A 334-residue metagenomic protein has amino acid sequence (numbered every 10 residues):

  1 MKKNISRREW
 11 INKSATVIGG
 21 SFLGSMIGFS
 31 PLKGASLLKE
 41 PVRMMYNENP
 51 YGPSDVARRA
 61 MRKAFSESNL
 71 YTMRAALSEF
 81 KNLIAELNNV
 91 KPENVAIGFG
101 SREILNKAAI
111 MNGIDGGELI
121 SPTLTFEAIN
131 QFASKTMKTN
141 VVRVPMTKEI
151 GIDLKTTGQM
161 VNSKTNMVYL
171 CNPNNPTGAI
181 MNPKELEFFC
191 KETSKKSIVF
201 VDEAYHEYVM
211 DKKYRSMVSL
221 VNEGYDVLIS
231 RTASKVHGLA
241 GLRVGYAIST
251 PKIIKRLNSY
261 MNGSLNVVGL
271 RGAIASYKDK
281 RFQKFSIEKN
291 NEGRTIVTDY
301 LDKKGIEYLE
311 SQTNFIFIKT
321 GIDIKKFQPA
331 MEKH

Functional and structural regions predicted by a protein language model:
M1-S21: N-terminal secretory signal peptides and thylakoid transit peptides that target proteins across membranes
S14-L70, E86: N-terminal "arm"/small-domain region of PLP-dependent enzymes with the aminotransferase-like
S54, D226-D302, I306-L309: PLP-dependent aminotransferase class I/II
E79-E118, T136: Phosphate-binding glycine-rich loop
K91-V95, G117-E118, K164, E203 (+1 more regions): Short acidic capping loops at alpha-helix termini that bridge into adjacent secondary structure
M111-L170: PLP-dependent aminotransferase-like
L154-S163, P176-V199, E203-V236: Active-site pre-lysine segment of PLP-dependent enzymes
K303-E332: Conserved PLP-binding catalytic core of the aspartate aminotransferase-like
